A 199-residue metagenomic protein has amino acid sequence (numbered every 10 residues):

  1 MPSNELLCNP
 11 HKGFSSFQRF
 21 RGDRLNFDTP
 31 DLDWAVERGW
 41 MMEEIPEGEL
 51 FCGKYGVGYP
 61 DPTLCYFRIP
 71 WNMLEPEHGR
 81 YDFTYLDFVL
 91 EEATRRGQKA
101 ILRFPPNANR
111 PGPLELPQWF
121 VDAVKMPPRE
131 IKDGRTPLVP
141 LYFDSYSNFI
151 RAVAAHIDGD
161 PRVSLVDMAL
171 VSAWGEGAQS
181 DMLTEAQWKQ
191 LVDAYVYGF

Functional and structural regions predicted by a protein language model:
M1-L141: N-terminal substrate-binding region of glycoside hydrolase catalytic domains
E49-L50, G79-V89, F143-R151, L183-A194: Well-ordered, non-membrane alpha-helical segments in soluble/globular domains
D61-P62, L165-M168, G198: Extracellular polysaccharide-recognition and catalytic grooves
C65, A93, V153, V166 (+1 more regions): Conserved, mostly hydrophobic/aromatic
P70, T94-R95, A155-D158, D193-Y197: Sec-exported extracytoplasmic/periplasmic mature domains
R103-L114, R162-L170, L191-A194: Active-site cradle of extracellular carbohydrate-active enzymes
K125-I131, P137, L183-F199: Acidic, His- and aromatic-enriched active-site or binding-groove loops in soluble protein domains that engage sugars
P127-M182: Active-site groove signature of glycoside hydrolases
